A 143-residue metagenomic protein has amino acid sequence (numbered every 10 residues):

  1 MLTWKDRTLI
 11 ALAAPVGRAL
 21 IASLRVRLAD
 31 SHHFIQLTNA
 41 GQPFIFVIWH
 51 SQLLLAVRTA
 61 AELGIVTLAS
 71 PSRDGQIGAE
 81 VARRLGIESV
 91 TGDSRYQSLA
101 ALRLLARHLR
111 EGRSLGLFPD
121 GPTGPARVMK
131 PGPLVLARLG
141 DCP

Functional and structural regions predicted by a protein language model:
L2-A22: Short hydrophobic helices that act as membrane-entry/anchoring signals
R18-P43, W49-L55: A short, well-structured juxtamembrane/interface segment
D30, W49, S98-L102, M129-K130: Amphipathic coiled-coil/heptad-repeat helices and related helical stalk/stem segments that mediate oligomerization
Q42-P43, L63, R113, C142: Short coil/turn segments at beta-strand junctions that form active-site/ligand-binding loops
P43-Y96: Catalytic core of membrane glycerolipid acyltransferases/transacylases, capturing the structured, soluble-facing
T59, V81, R107, P125 (+1 more regions): Hydrophobic/aromatic ligand-binding patch that stacks against planar heteroaromatic rings of cofactors or nucleotides
R83-G124: Hydrophobic, well-structured mid-protein blocks that either form specific transmembrane helices
R113-P143: Membrane-associated lipid acylation/remodeling enzymes share a hydrophobic transmembrane-juxtamembrane segment
